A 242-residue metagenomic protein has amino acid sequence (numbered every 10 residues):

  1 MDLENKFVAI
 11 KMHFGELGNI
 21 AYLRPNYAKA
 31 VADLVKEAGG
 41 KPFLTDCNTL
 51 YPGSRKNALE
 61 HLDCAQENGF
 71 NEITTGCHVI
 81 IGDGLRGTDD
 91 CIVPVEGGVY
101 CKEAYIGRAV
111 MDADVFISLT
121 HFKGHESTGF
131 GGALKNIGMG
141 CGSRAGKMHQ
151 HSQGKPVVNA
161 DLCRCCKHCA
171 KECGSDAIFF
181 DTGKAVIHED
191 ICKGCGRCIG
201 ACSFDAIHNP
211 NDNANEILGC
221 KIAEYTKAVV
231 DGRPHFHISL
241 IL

Functional and structural regions predicted by a protein language model:
D2-F7, M12, L17-Y27, A38-D46 (+1 more regions): Extended, low-polarity segments enriched in aliphatic/aromatic residues
A32-D33: Terminal amphipathic helices with adjacent charged low-complexity linkers/tails
